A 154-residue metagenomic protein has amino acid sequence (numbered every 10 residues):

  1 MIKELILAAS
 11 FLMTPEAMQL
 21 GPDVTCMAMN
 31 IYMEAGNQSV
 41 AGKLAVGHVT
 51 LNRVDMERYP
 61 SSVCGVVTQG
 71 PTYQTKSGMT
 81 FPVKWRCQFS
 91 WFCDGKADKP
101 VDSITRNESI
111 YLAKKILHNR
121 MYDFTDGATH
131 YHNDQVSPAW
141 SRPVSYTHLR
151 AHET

Functional and structural regions predicted by a protein language model:
M1-A8: Sec-dependent signal peptide recognition, specifically the positively charged N-region followed immediately by
T14-Y146: Catalytic glycan-binding domains that act on GlcNAc-containing polysaccharides
T147-T154: Conserved small/polar residues in nucleotide/adenosyl-binding loops
